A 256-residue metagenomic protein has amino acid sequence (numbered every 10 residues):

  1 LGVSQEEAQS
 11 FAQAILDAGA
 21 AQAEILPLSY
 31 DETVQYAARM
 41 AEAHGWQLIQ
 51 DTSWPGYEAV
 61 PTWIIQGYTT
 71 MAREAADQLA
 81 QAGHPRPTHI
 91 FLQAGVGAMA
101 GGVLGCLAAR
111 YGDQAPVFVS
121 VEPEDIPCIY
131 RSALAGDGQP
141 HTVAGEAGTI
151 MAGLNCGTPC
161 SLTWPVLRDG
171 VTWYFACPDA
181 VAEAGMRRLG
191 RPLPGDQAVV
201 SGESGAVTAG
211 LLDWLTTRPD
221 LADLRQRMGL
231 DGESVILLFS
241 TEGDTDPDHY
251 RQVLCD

Functional and structural regions predicted by a protein language model:
L1-M40, C128-Q139, R251: Active-site-proximal loop->helix
G2, L26, D51, V121-P123 (+1 more regions): Generic beta-sheet signal
V3-E7, L28-S29, A94-G95, E124-D125 (+3 more regions): Short beta->alpha linker loops
A21-I25, A43-T52, D137-A147, D196-V199: A polyampholytic, Gly/Pro-enriched intrinsically disordered region
E24, Q47-I49, F91, V119 (+2 more regions): Hydrophobic/aromatic beta-strand patches that form the interior of the parallel beta-sheet core in alpha/beta enzyme
E42-D51, T69, A76, I126-H141 (+1 more regions): Acidic-glycine-rich active-site phosphate/pyrophosphate-binding loop
H44, P55, P159-L230: Active-site-adjacent helical/loop segments in soluble small-molecule enzymes
P55-D169, L224-D256: Glycine-rich phosphate/pyrophosphate-binding loop at beta-loop-alpha junctions
